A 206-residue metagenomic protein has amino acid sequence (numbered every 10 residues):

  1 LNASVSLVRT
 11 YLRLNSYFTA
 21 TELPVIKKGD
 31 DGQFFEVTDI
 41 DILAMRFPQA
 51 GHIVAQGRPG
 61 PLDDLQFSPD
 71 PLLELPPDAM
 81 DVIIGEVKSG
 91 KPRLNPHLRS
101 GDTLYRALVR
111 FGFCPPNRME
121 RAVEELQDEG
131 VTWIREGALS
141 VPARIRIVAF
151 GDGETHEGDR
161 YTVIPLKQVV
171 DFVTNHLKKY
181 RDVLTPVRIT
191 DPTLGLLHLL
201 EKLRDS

Functional and structural regions predicted by a protein language model:
L1-S206: Intrinsically disordered, low-complexity Ser/Thr/Pro/Gly-rich regulatory segments
